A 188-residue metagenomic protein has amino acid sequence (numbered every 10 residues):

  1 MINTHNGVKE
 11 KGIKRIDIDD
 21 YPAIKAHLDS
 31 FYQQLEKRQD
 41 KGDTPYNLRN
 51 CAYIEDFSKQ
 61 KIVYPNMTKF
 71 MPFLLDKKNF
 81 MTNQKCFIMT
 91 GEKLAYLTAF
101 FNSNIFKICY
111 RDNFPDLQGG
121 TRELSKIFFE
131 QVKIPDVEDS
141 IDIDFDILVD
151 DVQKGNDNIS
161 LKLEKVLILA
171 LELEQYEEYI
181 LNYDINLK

Functional and structural regions predicted by a protein language model:
M1-I141: Polybasic, glycine- and aromatic-enriched phosphate-binding surface used to engage nucleic acids
A23, F31, D136-K188: Non-catalytic DNA-recognition/assembly elements of restriction-modification systems
